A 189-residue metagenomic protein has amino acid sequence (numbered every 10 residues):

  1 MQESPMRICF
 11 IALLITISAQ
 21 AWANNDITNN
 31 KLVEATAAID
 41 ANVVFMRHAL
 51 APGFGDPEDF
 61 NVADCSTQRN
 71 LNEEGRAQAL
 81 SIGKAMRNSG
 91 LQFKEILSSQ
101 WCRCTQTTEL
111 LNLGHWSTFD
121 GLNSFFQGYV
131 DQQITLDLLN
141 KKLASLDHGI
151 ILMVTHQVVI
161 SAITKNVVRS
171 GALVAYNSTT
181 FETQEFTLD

Functional and structural regions predicted by a protein language model:
M1-F10: Positively charged n-region of N-terminal signal peptides that target proteins for export
L14, G55, I163: Active-site-proximal flexible loops/turns
T16-S18: N-terminal signal peptide c-region/cleavage motif recognized by signal peptidases
N24-Q127, N166-D189: Active-site-proximal alpha-helix that buttresses catalytic centers in soluble enzyme cores
F119-F125, Y129-L136, N140-L143: All-alpha RGS (Regulator of G-protein Signaling) helical domain and cognate RGS-like helical scaffolds
D137-D189: Active-site-adjacent alpha-helix immediately C-terminal to a catalytic or transition-state-stabilizing loop
